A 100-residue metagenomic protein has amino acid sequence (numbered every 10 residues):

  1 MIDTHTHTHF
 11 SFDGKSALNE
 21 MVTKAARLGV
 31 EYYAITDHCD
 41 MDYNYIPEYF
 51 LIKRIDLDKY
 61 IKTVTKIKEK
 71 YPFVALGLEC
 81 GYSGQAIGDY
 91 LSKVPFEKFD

Functional and structural regions predicted by a protein language model:
M1-Y82, D89, P95-F96: An N-terminally biased module of ancient metal coordination in phosphate/nucleic-acid-related enzymes
